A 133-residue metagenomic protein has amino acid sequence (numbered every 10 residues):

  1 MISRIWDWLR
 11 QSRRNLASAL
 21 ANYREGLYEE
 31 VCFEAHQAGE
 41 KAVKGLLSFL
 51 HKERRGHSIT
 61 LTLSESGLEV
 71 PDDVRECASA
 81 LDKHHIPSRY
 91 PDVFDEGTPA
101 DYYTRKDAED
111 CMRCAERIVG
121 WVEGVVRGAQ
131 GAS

Functional and structural regions predicted by a protein language model:
M1-S133: Terminal alpha-helical segments
